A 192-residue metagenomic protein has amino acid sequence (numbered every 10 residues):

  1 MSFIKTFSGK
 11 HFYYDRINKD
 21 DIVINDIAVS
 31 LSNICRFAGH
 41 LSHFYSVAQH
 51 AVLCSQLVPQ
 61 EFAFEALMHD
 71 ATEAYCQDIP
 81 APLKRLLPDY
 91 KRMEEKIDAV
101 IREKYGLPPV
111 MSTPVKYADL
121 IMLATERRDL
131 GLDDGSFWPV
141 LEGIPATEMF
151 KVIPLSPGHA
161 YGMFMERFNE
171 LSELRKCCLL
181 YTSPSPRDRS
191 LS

Functional and structural regions predicted by a protein language model:
M1-L180: Metal-dependent phosphohydrolase cores
Y181-D188: Conserved small/polar residues in nucleotide/adenosyl-binding loops
